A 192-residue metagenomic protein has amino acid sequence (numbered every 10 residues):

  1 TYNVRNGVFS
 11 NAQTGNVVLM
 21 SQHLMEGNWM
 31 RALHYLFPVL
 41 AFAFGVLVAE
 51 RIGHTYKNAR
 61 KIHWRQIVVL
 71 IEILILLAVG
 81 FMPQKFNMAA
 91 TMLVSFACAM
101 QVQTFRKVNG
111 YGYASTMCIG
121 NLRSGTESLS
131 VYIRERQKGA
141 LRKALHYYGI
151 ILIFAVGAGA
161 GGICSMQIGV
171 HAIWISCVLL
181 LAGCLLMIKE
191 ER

Functional and structural regions predicted by a protein language model:
T1-A32, Q101-L145: Small-residue-rich hydrophobic segments that form or flank transmembrane alpha-helices in multi-pass membrane proteins
R31, Y35-V39, A43, Y147: Short hydrophobic/aromatic, small-residue-rich stretches within specific transmembrane helices of secondary active
V39, A43-L47, I151-G159: Hydrophobic/small/kink-forming positions within alpha-helical transmembrane segments of polytopic membrane proteins
V46-K61, S165: Helix-to-loop junctions at the C-terminal end of transmembrane segments in multipass secondary transporters
R60-Q66, G159-V178: A membrane-interface helix-boundary motif in multi-pass transporters
K61-L70, A90-L93, A114-C118: Cytoplasmic-side transmembrane-helix entry/capping segments in multi-pass membrane proteins
I67-L74, H171-M187: Symmetry-related core transmembrane helices of the 12-TM Major Facilitator Superfamily/SLC fold
E72-N87, I188-E191: C-terminal ends and interior cores of transmembrane alpha-helices in multi-pass membrane transporters/permeases
